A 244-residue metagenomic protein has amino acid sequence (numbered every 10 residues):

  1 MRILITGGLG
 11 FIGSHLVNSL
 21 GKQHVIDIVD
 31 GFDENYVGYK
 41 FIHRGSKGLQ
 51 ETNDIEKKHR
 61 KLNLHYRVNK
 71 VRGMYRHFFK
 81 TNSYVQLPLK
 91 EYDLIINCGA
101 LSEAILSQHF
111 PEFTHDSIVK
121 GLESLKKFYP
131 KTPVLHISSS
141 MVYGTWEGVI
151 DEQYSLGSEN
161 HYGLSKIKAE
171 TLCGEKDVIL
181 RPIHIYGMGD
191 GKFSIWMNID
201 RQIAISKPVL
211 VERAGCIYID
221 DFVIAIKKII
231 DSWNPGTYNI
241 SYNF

Functional and structural regions predicted by a protein language model:
M1-L94: N-terminal Rossmann/SDR dinucleotide-binding element
T6, D93-C98, H136-I137, N239: Rossmann-fold scaffold of SDR-type NAD(P)-dependent oxidoreductases
N97, E123-E159, V178: Conserved Rossmann-fold NAD(P)-dependent oxidoreductase catalytic core, especially the SDR/UDP-sugar
A104-G121, D151-S158: Short alpha-helical oligomerization interface
G121-L125, E170, I226: Conserved internal alpha-helix within the Rossmann fold of NAD(P)-dependent oxidoreductases
G148, E159, T171-V223, K227: NAD(P)-dependent short-chain dehydrogenase/reductase
H161, S165: Active-site helix of classical SDR
A225-F244: Mid/C-terminal beta-alpha module of Rossmann-like enzyme folds, strongest in SDR-family dehydrogenases/epimerases
